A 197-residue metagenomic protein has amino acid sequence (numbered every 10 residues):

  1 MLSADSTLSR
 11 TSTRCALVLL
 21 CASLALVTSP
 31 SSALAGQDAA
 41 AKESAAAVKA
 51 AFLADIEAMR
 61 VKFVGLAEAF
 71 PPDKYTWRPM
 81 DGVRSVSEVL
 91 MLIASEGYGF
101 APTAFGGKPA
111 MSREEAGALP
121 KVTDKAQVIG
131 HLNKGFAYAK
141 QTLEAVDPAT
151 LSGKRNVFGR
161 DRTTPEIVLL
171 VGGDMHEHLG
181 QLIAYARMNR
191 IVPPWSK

Functional and structural regions predicted by a protein language model:
M1-T13: N-terminal secretory signal peptides that target proteins for export/translocation
C15-S29: Bacterial N-terminal signal peptides
S29-A35: Sec/Tat signal peptide C-region and signal peptidase I cleavage site
G36-A51, E96-R160, N189-K197: Short, helix-capping/interhelical loops that line the mouth of catalytic, cofactor-, or ligand-binding pockets
L53-E57, V61-V64, K74-A116, N156-K197: Short, contiguous alpha-helical
